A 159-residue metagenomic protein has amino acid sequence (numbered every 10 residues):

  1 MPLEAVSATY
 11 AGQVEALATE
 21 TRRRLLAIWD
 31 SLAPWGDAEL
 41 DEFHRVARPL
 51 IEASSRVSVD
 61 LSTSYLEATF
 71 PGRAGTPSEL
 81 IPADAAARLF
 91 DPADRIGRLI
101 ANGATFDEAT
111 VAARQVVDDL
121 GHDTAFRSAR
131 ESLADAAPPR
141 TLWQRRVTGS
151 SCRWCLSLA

Functional and structural regions predicted by a protein language model:
M1-A159: Domain-core detector
